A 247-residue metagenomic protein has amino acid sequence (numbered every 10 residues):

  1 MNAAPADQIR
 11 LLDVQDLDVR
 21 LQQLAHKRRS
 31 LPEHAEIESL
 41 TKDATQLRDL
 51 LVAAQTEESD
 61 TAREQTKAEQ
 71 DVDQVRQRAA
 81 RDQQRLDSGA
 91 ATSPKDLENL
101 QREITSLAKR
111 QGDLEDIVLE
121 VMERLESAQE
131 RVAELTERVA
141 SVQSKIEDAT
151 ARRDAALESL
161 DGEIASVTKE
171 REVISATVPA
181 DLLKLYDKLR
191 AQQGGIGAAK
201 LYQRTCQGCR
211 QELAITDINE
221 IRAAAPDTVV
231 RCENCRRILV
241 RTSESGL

Functional and structural regions predicted by a protein language model:
M1-P5, V19-D60, R85, A91 (+1 more regions): Short, charge-rich amphipathic alpha-helices with coiled-coil/heptad character
A54-Q65, L107-L125, I174-S175: Amphipathic alpha-helical coiled-coil segments
K67-A79, L114-V139: Long amphipathic alpha-helical coiled-coil segments
I146-G208: Coiled-coil termination/hinge junctions
C206, C232-C235: Short cysteine-rich clusters marking metal-coordination/redox-active sites
Q211, N234-R237: Short Cys/His-rich local motifs and their 1-3 flanking residues in nucleic-acid-associated proteins and small
I215-T216, R241-T242: Short, non-ligating residues that shape and space the ligands of small metal-coordination modules and catalytic
I221-V229: Short linker/helix segments within small regulatory modules
